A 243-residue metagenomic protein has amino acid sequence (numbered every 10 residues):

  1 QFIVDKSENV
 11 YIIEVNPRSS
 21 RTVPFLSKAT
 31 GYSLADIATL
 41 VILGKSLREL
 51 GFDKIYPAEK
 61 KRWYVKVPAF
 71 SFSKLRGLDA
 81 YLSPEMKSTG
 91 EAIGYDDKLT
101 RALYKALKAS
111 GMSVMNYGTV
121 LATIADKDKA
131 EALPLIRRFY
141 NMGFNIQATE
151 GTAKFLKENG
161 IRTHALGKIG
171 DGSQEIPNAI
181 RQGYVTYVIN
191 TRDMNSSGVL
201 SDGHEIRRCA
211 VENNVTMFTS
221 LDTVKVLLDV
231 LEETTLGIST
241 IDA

Functional and structural regions predicted by a protein language model:
Q1-N116: ATP-dependent carboxylate activation and anion-phosphoryl transfer catalytic cores that bind Mg-ATP to form
L99-K105, I124-D128, I146-A148, G167-P177: A general structural motif
K108-V120, F139, A179-V185: Glycine-rich phosphate/diphosphate-binding loops that line cofactor/substrate pockets in enzymes
G118, A153-G183: Active-site rim loops that border cofactor/substrate pockets in soluble metabolic enzymes
T119, E131, R137, G151-K154: Phosphate-binding active sites in nucleotide-utilizing proteins
G143-F155: Short internal beta-strands
G167-K168, I176-A243: Peripheral docking tails and interdomain loops at the edges of cofactor- or intermediate-handling domains
